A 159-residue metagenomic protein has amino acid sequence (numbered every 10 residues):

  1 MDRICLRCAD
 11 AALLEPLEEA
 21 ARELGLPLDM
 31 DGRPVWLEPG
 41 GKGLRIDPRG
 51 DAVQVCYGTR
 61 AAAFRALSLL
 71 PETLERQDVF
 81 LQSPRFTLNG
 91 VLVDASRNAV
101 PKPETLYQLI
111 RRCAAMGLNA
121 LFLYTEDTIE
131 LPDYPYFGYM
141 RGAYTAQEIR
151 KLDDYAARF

Functional and structural regions predicted by a protein language model:
M1-F86: Contiguous, structured surface segment used for ligand recognition
R49-F159: Feature activates predominantly on carbohydrate-active enzymes
